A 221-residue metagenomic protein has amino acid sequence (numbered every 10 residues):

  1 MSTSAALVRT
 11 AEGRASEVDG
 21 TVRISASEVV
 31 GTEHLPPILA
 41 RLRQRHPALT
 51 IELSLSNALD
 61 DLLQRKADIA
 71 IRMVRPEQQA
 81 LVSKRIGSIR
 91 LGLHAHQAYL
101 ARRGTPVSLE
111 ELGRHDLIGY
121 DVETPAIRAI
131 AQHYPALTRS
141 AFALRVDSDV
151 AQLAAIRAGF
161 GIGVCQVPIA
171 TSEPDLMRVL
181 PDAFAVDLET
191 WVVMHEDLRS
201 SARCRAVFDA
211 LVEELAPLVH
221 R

Functional and structural regions predicted by a protein language model:
M1-G13: Alpha-helical "hinge/linker" immediately C-terminal to small N-terminal DNA-binding modules
R9, D19-Q79: Central regulatory/effector-binding core of bacterial HTH transcription factors
R23-S25, A70, I118, G163 (+1 more regions): Short, well-ordered beta-strand segments
S27, H96, H195: Residue-level recognition of the GNAT/N-acetyltransferase active site
E33-H34, R103, A202: Residues that form or flank phosphate/diphosphate-binding pockets in enzymes that use nucleotide phosphates
Q64, P76-W191, A216-R221: C-terminal regulatory
T190-S200: A bilobed periplasmic-binding-protein/Venus flytrap-type ligand-binding module shared by bacterial periplasmic
R199-E213: Short amphipathic alpha-helical coupling segments at ligand-binding clamshell hinges and other catalytic/signaling
